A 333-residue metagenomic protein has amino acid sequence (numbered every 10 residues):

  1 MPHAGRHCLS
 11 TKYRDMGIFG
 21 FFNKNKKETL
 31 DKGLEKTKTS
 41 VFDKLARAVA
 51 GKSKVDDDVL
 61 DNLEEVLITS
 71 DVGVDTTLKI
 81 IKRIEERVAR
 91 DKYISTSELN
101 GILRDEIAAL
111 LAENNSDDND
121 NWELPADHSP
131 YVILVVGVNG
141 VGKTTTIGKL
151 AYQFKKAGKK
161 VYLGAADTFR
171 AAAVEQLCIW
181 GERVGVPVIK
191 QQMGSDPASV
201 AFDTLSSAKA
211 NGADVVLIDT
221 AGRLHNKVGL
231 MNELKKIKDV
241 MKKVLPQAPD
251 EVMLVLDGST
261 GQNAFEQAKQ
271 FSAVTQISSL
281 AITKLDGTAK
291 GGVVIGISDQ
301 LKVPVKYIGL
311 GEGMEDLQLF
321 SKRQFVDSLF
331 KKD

Functional and structural regions predicted by a protein language model:
L9-A46: N-terminal accessory targeting/assembly segments
I18, N119-N121, L150, E266-A268 (+1 more regions): Short beta-alpha junctions and helix-cap segments that line functional grooves
D31, E35-A166, A173-M193, A201-K209 (+1 more regions): Primarily NTPase-proximal linker/entry elements flanking Walker-type ATP/GTP-binding cores
V74-T76, R170, D286, M314: Short hydrophobic/aromatic residue motifs in ordered secondary structure
Q176, D196-N211, H225-K331: Conserved catalytic-core segment of NTP-binding enzymes
A221-R223: Short glycine-rich anion-binding loops that position phosphate/pyrophosphate groups of nucleotides and phosphorylated
